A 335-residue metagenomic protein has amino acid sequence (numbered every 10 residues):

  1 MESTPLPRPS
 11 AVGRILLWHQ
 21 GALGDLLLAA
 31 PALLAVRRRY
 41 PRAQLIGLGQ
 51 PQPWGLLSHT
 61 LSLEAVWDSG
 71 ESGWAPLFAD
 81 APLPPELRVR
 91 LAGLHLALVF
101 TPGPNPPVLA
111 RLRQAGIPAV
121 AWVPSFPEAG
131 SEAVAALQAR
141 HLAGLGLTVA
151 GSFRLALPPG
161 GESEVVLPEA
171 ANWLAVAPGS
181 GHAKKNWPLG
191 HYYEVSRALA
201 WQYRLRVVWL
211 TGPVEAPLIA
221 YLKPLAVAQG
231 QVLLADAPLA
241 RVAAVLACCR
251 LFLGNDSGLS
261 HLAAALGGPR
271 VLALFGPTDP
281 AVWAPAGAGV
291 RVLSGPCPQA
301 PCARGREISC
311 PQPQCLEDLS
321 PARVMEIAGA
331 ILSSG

Functional and structural regions predicted by a protein language model:
M1-G335: Catalytic machinery of carbohydrate-active enzymes, primarily nucleotide-sugar-dependent glycosyltransferases
